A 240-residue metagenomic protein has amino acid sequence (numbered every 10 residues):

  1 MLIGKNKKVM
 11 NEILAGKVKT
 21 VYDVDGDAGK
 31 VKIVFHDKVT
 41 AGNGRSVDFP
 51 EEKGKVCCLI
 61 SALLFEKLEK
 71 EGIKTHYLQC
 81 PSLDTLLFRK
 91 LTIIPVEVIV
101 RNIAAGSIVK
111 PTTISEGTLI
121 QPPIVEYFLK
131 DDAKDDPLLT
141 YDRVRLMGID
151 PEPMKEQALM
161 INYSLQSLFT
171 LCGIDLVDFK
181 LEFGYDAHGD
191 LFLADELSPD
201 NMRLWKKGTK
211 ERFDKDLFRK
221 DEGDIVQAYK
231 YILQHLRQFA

Functional and structural regions predicted by a protein language model:
L2, N6-L129, L236: Active-site loop/lid in soluble adenylation, ligation, and acyl-transfer enzymes
D37-T40, A133-K134, P199: Short connector loops/turns at beta-strand edges and beta->alpha or beta->beta junctions
G42-N43, L191, D200-W205: Short active-site-adjacent structural elements
R45-K55, D132-Q157: Short histidine-centered catalytic/ligand-binding loop motif
L78-D84, C172-Y185: A short glycine-rich, hydrophobically flanked beta-strand micro-motif that places a catalytic Asp/Glu for divalent metal
V100, L176-D195: Conserved metal-phosphate-binding beta-hairpin within the catalytic cores of diverse ATP-dependent phosphoryl-transfer
T118, L197-A240: C-terminal helix-cap and adjacent tail motif
M147-V177: A long amphipathic alpha-helix within ATP-dependent nucleotide-binding catalytic cores
